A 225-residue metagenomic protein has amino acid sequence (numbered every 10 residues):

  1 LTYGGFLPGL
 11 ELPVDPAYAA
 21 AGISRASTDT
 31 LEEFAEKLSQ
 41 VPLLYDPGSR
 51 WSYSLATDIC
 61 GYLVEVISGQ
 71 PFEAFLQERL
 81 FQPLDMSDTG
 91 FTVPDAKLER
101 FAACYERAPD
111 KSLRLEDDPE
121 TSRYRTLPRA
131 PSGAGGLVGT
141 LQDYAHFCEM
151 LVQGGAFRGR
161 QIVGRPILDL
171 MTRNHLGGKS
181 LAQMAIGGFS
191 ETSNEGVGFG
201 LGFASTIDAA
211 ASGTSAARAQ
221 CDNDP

Functional and structural regions predicted by a protein language model:
L1-A217: Short, surface-exposed loop or secondary-structure junction motifs that flank catalytic or metal-binding residues
R218-P225: Short, hydrophobic/aromatic-rich segments at coil-to-beta transitions
